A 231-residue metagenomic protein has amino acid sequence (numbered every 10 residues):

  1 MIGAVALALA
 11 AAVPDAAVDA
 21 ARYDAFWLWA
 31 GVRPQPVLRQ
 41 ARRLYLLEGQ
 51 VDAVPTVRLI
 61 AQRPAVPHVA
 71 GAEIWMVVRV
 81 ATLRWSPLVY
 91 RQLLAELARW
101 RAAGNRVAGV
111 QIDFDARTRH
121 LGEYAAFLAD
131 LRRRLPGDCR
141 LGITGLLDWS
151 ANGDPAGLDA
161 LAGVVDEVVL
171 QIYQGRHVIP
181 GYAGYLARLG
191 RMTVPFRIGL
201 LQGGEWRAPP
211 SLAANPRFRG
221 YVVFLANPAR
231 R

Functional and structural regions predicted by a protein language model:
I2-A11: Sec-dependent N-terminal signal peptides
A11-R231: Secreted glycan hydrolases and related glycan-binding modules that recognize and/or cleave
